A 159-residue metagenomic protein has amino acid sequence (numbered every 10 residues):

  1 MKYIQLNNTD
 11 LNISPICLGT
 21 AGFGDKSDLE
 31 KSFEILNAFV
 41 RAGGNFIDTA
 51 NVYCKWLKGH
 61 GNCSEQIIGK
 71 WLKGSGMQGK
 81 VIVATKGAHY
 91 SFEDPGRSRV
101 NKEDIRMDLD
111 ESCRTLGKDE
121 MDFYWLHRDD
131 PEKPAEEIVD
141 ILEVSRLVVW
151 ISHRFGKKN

Functional and structural regions predicted by a protein language model:
M1-V81, L147: N-terminal binding-site loop/beta-alpha segment at the start of enzyme catalytic domains that lines or forms
N7, G87, G156: Residues at the C-termini of beta-strands that transition into short coil/loop
L18, T49, T85, F123-L126 (+1 more regions): Conserved beta-strand positions
N51, H89, D130: Short, glycine/acidic-enriched loop or turn micro-motifs at the edges of active sites
Y53-L57, Y90-G96: A short acidic, helix-capping loop that chelates divalent metal ions and anchors anionic groups
L72, G87, L142-S145: Hydrophobic positions in alpha-helices of CheY-like receiver
G79-S91: A short, structured active-site edge motif that brings together acidic residues
F92-N159: Glycine/proline-rich, positively charged, aromatic-decorated active-site loop/lid region on the catalytic face
